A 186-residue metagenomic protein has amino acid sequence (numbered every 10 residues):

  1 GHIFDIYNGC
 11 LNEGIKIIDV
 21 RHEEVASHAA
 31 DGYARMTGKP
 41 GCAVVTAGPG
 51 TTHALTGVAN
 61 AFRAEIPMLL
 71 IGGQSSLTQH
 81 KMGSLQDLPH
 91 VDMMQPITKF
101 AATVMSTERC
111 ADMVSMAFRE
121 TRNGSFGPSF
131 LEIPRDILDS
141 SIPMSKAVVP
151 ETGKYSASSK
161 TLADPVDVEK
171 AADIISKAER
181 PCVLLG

Functional and structural regions predicted by a protein language model:
G1-G186: N-terminal alpha/beta PP-like core and its mobile active-site loop of ThDP/TPP-dependent enzymes
